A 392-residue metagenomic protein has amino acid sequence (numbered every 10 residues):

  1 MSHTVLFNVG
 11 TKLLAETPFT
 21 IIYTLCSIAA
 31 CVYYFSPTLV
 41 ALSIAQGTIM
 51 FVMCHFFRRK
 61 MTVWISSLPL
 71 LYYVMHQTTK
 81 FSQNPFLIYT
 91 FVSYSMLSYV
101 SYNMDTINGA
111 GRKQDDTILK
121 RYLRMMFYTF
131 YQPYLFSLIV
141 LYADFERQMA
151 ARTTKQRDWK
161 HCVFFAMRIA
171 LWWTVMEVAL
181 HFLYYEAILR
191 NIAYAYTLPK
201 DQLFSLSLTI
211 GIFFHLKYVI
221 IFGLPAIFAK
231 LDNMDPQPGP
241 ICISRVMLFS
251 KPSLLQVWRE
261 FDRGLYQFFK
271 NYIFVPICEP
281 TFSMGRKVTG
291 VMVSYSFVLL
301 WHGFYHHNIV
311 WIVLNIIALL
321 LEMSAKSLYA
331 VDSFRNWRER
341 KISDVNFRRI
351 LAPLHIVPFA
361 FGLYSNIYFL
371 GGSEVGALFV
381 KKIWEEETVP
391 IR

Functional and structural regions predicted by a protein language model:
M1-R392: Non-catalytic, membrane-anchoring transmembrane segments at the edges
